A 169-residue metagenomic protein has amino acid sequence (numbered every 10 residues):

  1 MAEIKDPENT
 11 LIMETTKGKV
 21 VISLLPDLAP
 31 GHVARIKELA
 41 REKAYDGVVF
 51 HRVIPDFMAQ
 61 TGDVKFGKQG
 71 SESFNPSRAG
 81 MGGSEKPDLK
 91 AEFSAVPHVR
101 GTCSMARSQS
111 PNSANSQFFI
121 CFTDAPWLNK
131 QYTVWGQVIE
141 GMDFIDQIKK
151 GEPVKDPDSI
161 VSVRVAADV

Functional and structural regions predicted by a protein language model:
M1-V169: Cyclophilin-like peptidyl-prolyl cis-trans isomerases
